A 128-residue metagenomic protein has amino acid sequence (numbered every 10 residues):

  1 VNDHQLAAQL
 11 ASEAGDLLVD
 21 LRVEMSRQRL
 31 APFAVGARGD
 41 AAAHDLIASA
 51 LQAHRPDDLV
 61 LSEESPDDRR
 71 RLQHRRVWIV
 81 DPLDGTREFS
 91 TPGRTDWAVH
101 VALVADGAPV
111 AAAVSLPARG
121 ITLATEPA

Functional and structural regions predicted by a protein language model:
V1-L83: N-terminal subdomain of lithium-sensitive/metallo-dependent phosphomonoesterases centered on the IMPase/IPPase/PAP
L72-P127: DPxDG-like acidic metal-binding loop motif
